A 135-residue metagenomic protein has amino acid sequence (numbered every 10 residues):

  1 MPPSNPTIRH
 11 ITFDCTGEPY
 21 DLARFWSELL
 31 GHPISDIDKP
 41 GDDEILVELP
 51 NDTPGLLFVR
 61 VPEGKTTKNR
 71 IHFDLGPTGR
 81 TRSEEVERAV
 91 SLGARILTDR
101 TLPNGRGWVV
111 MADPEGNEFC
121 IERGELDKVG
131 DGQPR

Functional and structural regions predicted by a protein language model:
M1-A23, I71, E125-R135: N-terminal beta-strand motif that seeds the catalytic metal site of vicinal oxygen chelate
P2, T12-G55, S91, D99: Core segments of cupin and vicinal oxygen chelate
T16-Y20, F73-E115: Vicinal oxygen chelate
W26, D113-F119: Short, glycine-anchored, charge-dense loop/turn motifs used at functional sites
I37, N104, E125-K128: A short acidic/small-residue loop/turn micro-motif
P40-D43, T67, P103-G107: Short acidic/glycine-enriched loop/turn segments that link adjacent beta-strands
V47-N51, M111-P114, G124: Active-site beta-strand termini and strand-to-loop segments that position acidic
G55-V59, V110, C120: Conserved beta-strand in the GNAT
